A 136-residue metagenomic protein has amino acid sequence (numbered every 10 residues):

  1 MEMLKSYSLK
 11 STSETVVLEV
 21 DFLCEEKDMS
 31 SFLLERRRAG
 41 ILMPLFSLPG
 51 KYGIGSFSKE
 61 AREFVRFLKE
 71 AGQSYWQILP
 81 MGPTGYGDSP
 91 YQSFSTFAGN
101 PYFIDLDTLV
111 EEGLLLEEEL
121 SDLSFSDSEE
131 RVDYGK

Functional and structural regions predicted by a protein language model:
M3-S6: N-terminal, intrinsically disordered charge-dense segments
S8-F22: Intrinsically disordered, low-complexity segments enriched in serine/proline and basic residues
E19-E25, M81, D107: Compositionally biased, intrinsically disordered low-complexity segments
L23-R36: N-terminal carbohydrate-binding accessory modules
L33-K136: Acidic/aromatic-lined carbohydrate-recognition and catalytic surfaces of CAZymes acting on diverse glycans
